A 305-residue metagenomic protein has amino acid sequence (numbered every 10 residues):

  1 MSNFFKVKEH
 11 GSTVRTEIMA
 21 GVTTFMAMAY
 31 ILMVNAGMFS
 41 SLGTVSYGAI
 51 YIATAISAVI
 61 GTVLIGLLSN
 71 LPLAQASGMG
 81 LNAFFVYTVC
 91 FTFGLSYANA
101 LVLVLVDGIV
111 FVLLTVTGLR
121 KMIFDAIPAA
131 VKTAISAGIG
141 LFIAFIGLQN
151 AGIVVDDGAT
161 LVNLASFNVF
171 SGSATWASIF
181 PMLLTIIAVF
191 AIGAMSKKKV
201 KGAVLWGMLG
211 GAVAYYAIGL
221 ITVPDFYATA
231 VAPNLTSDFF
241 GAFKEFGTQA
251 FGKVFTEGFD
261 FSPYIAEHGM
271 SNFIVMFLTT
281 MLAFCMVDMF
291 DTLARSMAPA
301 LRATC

Functional and structural regions predicted by a protein language model:
M1-A49, A165-S171, M208-C305: Helix-loop-helix hairpins and the membrane-proximal interhelical loops of multi-pass alpha-helical transport proteins
M19-P181: Early transmembrane hairpin of solute transport permeases
L32-M33, A58, A83-F84, T117 (+5 more regions): A generic alpha-helix surface/boundary motif
G61-L73, G193-S196, A283-D291: Transmembrane alpha-helix interface/packing and boundary motifs in multi-pass membrane proteins, characterized by
I65-G66, F111, T115, I192 (+3 more regions): Structural signal for membrane-spanning alpha-helices in multi-pass inner-membrane proteins, emphasizing helix cores
M79, V104-V106, I139, M182-V189 (+1 more regions): Hydrophobic mid-bilayer segments of alpha-helices in multi-pass membrane transport proteins, especially secondary
F124, K197-A203: Short loop segments and helix-boundary regions at transmembrane helix junctions of multi-pass inner-membrane proteins
